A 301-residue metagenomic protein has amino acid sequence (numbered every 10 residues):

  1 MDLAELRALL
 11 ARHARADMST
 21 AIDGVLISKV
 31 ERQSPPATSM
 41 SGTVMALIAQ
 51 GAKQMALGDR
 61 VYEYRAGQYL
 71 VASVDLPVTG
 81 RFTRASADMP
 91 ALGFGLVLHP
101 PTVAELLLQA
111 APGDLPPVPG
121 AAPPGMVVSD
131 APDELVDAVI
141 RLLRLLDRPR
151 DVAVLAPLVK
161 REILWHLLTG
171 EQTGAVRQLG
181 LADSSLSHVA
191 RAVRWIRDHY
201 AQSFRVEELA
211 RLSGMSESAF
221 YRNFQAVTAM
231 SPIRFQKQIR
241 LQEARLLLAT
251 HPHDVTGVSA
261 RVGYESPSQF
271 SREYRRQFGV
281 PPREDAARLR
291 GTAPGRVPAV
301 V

Functional and structural regions predicted by a protein language model:
M1-K29, S34-P36, P119-P124, D151 (+2 more regions): A short, N-terminal "cap"/entry segment at the start of jelly-roll beta-barrel domains of the cupin/DSBH fold
D2, T102-L167, G174, A192-R194: Amphipathic alpha-helical segments enriched in hydrophobic/aromatic residues interleaved with Lys/Arg
M18-P116: N-terminal regulatory/effector-sensing and dimerization cores that precede helix-turn-helix DNA-binding domains
Q54, S203, P252-H253: Residue at a beta-strand N-cap/secondary-structure junction
R65, A122-D130, G180, E208: A ubiquitous short alpha-helical element
E162, H166-Q172, L179-L181, S185 (+3 more regions): Basic/polar phosphate-binding segments, predominantly the helix-turn-helix DNA-binding elements of transcriptional
W195-H199, L246-T250: Short alpha-helical segment immediately N-terminal to, or the first helix within, an HTH/HTH-like DNA-binding domain
